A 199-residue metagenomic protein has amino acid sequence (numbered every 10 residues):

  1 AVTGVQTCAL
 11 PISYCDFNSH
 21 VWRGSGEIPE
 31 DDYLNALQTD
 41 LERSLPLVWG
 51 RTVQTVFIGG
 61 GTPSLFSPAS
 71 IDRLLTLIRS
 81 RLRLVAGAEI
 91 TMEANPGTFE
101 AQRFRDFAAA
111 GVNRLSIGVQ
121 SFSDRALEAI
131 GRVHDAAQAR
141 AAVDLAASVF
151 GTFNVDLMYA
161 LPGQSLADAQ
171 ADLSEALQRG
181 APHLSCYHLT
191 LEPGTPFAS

Functional and structural regions predicted by a protein language model:
A1-C8: Single conserved hydrophobic/aromatic residue that forms the stacking wall/gate of nucleotide- or nucleobase-binding
A9-S19: Local cysteine-cluster metal-coordination motifs and their immediate loop/turn environment, predominantly Fe-S cluster
S19-L47, R51-S199: Conserved non-cysteine loop/helix-boundary elements of the Radical SAM core domain that shape
